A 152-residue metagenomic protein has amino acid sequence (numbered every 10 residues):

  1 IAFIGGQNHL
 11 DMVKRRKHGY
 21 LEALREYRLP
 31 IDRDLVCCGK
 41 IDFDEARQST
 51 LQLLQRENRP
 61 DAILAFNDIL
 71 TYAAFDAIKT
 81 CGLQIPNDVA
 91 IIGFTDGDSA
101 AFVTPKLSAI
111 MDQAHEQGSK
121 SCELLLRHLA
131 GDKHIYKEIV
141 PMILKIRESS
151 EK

Functional and structural regions predicted by a protein language model:
I1-K152: Bacterial carbohydrate/catabolite-sensing allosteric modules
